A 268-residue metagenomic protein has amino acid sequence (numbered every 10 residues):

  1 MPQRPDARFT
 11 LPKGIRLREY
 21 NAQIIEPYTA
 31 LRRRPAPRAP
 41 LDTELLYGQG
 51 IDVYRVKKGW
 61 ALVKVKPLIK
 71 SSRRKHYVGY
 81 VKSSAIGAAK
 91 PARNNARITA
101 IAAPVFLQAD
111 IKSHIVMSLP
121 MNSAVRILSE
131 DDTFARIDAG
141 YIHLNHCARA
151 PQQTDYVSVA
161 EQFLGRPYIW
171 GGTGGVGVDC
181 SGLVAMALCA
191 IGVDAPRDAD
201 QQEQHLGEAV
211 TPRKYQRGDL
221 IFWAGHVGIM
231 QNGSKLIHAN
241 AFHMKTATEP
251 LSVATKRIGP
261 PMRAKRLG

Functional and structural regions predicted by a protein language model:
M1-Y20, A36, T43, Q49-D52 (+3 more regions): Boundary regions of SH3-family modules and the immediately adjacent low-complexity/disordered segments in eukaryotic
E26-A36, A100-D110, D198-G207: Short, structured beta-strand/loop micro-motifs enriched in basic residues and often containing a Trp
A39, L45, L119, K214-Q216 (+1 more regions): Short, well-ordered loop/turn sites that connect or cap secondary structure elements
V53, I127, F222-W223, H238: A generic structural signal for residues embedded in beta-strands
S113, A199-T211, Q231-G268: Aromatic- and glycine-rich peptidoglycan recognition patches
P167-Y215: Catalytic cysteine-centered active-site loop
L220, G225-K235: Catalytic nucleophile-His microenvironment captured as a short glycine-rich beta-strand/loop that brackets
